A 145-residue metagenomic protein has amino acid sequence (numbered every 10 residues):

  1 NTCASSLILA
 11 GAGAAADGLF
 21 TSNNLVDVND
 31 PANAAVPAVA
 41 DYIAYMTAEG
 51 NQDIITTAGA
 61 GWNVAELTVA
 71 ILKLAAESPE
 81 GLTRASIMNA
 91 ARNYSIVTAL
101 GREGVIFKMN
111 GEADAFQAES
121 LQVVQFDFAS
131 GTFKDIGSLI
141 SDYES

Functional and structural regions predicted by a protein language model:
N1-W62, L139-D142: Extracellular/periplasmic periplasmic-binding protein-like sensory domains
V28-N29, G131-F133: Short, acidic Gly/Pro/Ser/Thr-rich loop/turn segments
A48-A58, V69-T132: Segments of small-molecule ligand-sensing domains
A65: C-terminal helical cap and adjacent loop that interface with cofactors, partners, or active-site loops
F133-S145: Extracellularly exposed regions in secreted/surface proteins, prominently low-complexity, repeat-rich
